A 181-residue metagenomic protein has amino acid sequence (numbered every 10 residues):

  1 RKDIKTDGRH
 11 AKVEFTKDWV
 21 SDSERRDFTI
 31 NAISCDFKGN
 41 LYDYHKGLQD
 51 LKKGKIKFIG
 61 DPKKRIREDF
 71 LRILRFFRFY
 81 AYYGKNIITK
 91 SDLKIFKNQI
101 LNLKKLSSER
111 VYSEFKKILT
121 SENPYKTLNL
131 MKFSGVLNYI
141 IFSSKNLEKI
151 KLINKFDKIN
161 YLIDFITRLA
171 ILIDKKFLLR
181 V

Functional and structural regions predicted by a protein language model:
R1-V181: Catalytic cores of the polymerase beta-like nucleotidyltransferase superfamily and closely associated nucleotide
